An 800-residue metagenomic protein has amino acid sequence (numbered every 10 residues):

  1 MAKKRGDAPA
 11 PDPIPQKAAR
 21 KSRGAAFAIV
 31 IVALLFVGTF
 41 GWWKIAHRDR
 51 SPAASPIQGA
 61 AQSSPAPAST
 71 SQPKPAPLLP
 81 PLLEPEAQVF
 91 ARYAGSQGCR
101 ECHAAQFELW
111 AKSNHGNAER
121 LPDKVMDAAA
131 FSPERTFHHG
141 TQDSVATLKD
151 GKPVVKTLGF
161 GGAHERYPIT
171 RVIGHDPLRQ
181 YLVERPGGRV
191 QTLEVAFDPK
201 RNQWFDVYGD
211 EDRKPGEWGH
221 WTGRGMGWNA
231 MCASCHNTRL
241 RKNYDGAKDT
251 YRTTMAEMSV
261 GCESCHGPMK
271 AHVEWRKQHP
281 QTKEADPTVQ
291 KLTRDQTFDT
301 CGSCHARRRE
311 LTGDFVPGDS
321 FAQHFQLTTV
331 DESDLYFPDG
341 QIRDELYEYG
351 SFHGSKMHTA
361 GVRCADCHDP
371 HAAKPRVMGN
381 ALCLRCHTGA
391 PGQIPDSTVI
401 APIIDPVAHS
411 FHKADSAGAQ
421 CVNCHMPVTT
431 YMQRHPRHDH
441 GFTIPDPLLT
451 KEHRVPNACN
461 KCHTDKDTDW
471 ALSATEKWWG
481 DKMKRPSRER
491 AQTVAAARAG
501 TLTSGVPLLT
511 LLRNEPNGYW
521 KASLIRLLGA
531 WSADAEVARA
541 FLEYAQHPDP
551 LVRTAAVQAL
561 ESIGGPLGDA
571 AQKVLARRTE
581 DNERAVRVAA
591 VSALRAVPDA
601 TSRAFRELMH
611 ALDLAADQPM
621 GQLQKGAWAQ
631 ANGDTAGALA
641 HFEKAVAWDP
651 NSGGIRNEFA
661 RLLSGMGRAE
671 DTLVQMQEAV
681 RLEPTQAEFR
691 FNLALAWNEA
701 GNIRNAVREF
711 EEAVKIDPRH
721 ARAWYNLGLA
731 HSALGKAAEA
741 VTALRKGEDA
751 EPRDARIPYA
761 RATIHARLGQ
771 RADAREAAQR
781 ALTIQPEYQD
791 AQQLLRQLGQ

Functional and structural regions predicted by a protein language model:
S63-P67, S71-L83, Q88-F90, A105-G174 (+7 more regions): Primarily the internal scaffold of c-type cytochrome electron-transfer domains, especially repeated/multiheme c-type
L502-L512, A533-Q546, G565-T579, A600-H610 (+1 more regions): Amphipathic alpha-helical scaffolding segments comprising HEAT/armadillo-like alpha-solenoid repeats
W531, H547, I563, D581 (+6 more regions): Structural marker of alpha-solenoid helical repeat scaffolds
D534-E536, L567-A570, T601-E607, N632-K644 (+5 more regions): Structural signature of tandem alpha-helical TPR/SEL1-like repeats, specifically the intra-repeat loop/turn
P550-R553, R584, P619-M620, G653-G654 (+4 more regions): Helix-start (N-cap) detector for alpha-helical repeat units in TPR-like alpha-solenoids, especially tetratricopeptide
